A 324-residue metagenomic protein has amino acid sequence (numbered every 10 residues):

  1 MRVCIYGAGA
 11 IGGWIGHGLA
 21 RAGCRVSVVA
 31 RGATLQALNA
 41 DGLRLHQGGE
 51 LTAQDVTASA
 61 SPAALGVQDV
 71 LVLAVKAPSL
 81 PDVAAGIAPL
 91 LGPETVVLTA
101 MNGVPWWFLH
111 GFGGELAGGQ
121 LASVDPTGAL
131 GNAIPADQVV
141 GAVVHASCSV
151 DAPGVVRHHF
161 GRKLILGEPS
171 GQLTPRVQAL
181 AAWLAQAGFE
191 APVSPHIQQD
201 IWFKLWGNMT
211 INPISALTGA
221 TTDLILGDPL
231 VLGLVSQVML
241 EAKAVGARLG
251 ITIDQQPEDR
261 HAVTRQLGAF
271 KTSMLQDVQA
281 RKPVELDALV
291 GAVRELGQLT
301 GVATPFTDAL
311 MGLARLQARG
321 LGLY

Functional and structural regions predicted by a protein language model:
M1-L51: NAD(P)+-binding Rossmann beta1-loop-alpha1 motif at the extreme N-terminus of oxidoreductases
R2, R25, E190, T252 (+1 more regions): Residue-level detector of anion-binding/catalytic polar loops
A37, L90, G131-K204, T210 (+1 more regions): Internal alpha-helical scaffold of NAD(P)-dependent oxidoreductase catalytic cores
R44-Q47, G114-A117, V156-H159, M209-T210 (+1 more regions): Short, hinge-like loop/turn segments at secondary-structure boundaries
T52-D55, S59-D151: Rossmann-like NAD(P)(H) cofactor-binding subdomain of soluble oxidoreductases
A58, L91, V104-A117, V156-G167 (+2 more regions): Helix-loop-beta segment of a Rossmann-like dinucleotide-binding subdomain
L224, L232-Y324: NAD(P)-dependent Rossmann-like dehydrogenase/reductase catalytic/cofactor-binding core
